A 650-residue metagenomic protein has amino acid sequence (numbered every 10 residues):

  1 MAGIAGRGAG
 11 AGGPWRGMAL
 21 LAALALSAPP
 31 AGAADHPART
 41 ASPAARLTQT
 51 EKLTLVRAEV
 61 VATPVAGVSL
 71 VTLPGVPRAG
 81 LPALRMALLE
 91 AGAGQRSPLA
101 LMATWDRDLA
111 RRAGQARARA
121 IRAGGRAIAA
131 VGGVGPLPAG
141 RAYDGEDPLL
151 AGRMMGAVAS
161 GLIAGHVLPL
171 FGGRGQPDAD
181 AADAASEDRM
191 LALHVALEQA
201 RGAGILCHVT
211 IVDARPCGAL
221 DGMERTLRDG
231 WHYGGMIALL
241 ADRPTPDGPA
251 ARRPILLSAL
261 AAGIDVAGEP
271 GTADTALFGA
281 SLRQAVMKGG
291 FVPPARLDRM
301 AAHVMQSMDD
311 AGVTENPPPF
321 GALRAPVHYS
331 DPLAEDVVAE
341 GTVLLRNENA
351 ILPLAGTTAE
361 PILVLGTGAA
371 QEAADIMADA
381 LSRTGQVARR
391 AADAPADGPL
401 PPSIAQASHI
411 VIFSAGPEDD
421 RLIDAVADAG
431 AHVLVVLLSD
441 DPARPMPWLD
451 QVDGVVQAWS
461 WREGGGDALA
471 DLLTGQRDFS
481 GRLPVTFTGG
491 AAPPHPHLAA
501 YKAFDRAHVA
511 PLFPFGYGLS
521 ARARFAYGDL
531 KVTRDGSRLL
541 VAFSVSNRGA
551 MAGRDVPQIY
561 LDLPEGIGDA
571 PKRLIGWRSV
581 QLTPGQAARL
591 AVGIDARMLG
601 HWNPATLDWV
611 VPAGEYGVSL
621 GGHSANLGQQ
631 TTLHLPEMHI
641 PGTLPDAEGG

Functional and structural regions predicted by a protein language model:
G3-A19: Bacterial N-terminal signal peptides that target proteins for export
A9, L24-A25, G32: Residue-level detector of alpha-helical hydrophobic segments embedded in or interacting with membranes
G17-A28: Bacterial N-terminal signal peptides
A33-W602, V610-S624, G642-G650: Glycoside hydrolase catalytic-domain context in secreted enzymes
N626-G642: Short beta-strand elements
